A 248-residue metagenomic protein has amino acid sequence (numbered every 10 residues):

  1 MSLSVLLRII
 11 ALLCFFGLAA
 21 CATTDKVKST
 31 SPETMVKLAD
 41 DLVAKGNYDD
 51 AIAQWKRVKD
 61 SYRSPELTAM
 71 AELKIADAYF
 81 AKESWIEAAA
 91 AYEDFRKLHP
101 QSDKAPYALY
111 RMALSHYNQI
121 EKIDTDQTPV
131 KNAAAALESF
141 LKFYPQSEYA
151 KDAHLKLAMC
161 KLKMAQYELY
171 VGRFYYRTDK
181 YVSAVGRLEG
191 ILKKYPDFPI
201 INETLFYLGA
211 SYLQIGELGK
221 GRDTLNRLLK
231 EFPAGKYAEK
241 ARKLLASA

Functional and structural regions predicted by a protein language model:
M1-I10: Bacterial N-terminal signal peptides that target proteins for export
S2, F15-A248: Acidic, polar-rich low-complexity tracts and alpha-helical solenoid repeat scaffolds
